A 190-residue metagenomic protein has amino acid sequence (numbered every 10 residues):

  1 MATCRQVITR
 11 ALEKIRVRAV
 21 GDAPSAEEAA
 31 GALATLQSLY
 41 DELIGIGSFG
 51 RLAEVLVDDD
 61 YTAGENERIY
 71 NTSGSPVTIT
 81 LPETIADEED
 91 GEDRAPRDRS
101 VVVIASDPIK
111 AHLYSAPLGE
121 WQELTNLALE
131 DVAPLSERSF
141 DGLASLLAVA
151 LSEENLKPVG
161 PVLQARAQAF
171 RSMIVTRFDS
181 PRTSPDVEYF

Functional and structural regions predicted by a protein language model:
M1-T80, T84-E89, A95, S106-K110 (+1 more regions): Glycine-enriched, solvent-exposed interface loops adjoining structured elements
R94-V102: Short coil-to-beta transition motif at edge beta-strands of beta-rich domains
V101, A111-L113: Short, surface-exposed charged micro-motifs
